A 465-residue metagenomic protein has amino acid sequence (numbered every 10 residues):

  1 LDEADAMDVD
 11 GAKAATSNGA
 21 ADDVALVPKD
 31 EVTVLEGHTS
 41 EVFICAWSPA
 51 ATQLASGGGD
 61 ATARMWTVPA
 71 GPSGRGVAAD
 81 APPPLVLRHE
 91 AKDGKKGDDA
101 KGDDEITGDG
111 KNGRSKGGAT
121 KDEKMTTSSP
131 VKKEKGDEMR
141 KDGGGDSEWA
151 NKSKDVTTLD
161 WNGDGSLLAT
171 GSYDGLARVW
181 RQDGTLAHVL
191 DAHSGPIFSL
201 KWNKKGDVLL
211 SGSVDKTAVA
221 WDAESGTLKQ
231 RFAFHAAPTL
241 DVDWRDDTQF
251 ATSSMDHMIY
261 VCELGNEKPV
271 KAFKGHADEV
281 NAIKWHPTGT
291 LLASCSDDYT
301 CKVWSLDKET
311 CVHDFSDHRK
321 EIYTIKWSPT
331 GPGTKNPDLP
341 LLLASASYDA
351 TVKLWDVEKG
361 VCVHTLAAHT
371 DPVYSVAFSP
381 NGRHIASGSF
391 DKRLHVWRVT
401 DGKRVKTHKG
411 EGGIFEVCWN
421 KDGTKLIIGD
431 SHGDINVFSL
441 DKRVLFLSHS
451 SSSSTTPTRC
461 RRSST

Functional and structural regions predicted by a protein language model:
L1-V34, A78, K96, K101 (+10 more regions): Eukaryotic adaptor/scaffold assembly regions
E31, E41, A50, K152-D155 (+19 more regions): WD40/WD-repeat beta-propeller blade-loop signature
L35-V42, R88-K95, G143-G144, E148-V156 (+7 more regions): WD40/WD-repeat beta-propeller blade N-cap
A46-A51, L159-G165, K201-D207, G212 (+8 more regions): Loop/turn segments within WD40 beta-propeller blades
G57-D60, T170-D174, S211-D215, T252-D256 (+5 more regions): Conserved strand-to-loop turn within each blade of WD40 beta-propeller repeats
T62, G175-L176, S194, T217 (+12 more regions): A conserved positional marker within WD40/Gbeta-like beta-propeller blades
A63-V68, A177-Q182, L200, A218-D222 (+9 more regions): WD40-repeat beta-propellers
F415-S450, S454-T465: Blade-level signature of beta-propeller repeat domains, shared across WD40, Kelch, NHL, RCC1 and BNR/Asp-box propellers
